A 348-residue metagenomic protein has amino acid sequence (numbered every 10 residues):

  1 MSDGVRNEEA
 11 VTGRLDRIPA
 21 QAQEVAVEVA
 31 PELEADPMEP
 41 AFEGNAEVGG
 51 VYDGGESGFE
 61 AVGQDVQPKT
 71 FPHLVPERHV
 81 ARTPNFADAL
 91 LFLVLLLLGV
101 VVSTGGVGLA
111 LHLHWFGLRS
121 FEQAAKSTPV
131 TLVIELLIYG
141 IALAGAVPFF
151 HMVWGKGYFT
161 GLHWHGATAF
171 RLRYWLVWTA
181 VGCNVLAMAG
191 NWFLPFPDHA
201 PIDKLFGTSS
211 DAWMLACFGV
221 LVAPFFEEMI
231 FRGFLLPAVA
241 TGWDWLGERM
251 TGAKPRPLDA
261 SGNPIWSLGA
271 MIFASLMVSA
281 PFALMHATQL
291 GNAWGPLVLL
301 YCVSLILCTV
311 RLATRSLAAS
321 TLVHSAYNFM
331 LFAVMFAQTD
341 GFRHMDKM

Functional and structural regions predicted by a protein language model:
M1-W164, T168-A169, M188, W192 (+3 more regions): N-terminal, membrane-interfacial amphipathic/helix-forming hydrophobic leader that caps and precedes the first
E9, R17-A20, L176, L235 (+1 more regions): Sequence-pattern detector for short linear motifs and compositional/periodic biases rather than a specific fold
A87-V101, W175-C183, L276-V278: Alpha-helical transmembrane segments
L111, F150, T160, R171-Y174 (+3 more regions): Acidic, low-complexity intrinsically disordered regions
T131-L136, T168-A180, G207-V220: Alpha-helical membrane-spanning segments of integral membrane proteins, especially the hydrophobic core of TM bundles
G157-Y158, T168, L172, F234 (+1 more regions): Generic structural microfeature
C183-M348: Transmembrane helix-loop-helix hairpins at the membrane interface of multi-pass integral membrane proteins
